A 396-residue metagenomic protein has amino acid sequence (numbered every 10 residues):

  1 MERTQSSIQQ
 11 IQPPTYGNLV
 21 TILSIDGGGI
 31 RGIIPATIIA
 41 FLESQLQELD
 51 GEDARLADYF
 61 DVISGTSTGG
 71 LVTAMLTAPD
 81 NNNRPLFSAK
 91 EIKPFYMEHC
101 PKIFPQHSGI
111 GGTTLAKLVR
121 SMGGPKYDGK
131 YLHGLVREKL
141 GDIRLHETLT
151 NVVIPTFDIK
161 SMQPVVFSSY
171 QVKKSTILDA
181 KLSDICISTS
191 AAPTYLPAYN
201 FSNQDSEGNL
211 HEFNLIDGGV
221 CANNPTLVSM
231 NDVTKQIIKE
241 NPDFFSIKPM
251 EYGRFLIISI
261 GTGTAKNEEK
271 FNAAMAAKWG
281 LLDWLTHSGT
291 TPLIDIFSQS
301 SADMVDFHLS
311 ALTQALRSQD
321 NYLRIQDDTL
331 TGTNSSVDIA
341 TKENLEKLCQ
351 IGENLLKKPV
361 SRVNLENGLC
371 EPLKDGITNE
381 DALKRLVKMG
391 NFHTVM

Functional and structural regions predicted by a protein language model:
E2-M396: Conserved catalytic cores and adjacent C-terminal regulatory segments of lipid-metabolizing esterases/lipases
